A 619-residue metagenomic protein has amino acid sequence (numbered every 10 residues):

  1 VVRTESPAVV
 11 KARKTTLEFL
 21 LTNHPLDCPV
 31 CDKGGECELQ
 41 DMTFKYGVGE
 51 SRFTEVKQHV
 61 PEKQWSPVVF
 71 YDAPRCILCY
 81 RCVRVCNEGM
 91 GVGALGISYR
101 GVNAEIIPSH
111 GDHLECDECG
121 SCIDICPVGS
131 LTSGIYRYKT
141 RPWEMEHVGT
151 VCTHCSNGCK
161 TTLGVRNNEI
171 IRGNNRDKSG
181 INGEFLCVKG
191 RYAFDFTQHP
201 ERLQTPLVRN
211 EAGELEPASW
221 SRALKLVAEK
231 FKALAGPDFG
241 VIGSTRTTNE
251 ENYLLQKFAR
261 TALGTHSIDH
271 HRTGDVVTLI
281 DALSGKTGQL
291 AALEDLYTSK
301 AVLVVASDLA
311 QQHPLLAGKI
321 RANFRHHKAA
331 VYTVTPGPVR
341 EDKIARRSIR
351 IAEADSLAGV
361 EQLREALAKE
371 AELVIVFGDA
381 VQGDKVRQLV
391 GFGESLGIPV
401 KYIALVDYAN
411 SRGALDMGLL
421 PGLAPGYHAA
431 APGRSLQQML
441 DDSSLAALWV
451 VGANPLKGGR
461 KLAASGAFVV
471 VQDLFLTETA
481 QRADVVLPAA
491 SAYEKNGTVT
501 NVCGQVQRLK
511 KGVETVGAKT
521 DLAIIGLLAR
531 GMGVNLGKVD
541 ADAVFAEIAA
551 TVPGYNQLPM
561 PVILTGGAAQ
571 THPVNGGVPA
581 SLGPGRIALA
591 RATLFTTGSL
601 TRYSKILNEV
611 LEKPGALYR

Functional and structural regions predicted by a protein language model:
V1-Q362, D379-A380, T593-R619: N-terminal export/assembly segments and adjacent metallocofactor-ligating motifs of anaerobic energy-metabolism
C37, C86, C119, C159 (+4 more regions): Generic recognition of cysteine residues
H199, T205, E216, G236 (+10 more regions): Intrinsic-disorder/low-complexity coil detector
I268, R272-P561, G615: Non-catalytic alpha/beta scaffold blocks inside enzyme catalytic domains
L389, F545-R619: Long, low-complexity segments enriched in small/aliphatic residues
